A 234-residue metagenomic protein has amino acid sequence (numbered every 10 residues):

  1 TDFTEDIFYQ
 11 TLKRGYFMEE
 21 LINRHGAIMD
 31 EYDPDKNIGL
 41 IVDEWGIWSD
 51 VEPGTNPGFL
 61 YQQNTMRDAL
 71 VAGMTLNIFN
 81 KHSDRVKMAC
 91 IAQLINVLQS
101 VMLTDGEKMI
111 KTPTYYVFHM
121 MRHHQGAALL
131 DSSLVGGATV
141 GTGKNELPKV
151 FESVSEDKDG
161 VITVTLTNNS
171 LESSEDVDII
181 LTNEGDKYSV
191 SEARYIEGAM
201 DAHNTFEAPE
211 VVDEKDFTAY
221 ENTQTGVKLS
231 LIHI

Functional and structural regions predicted by a protein language model:
D2-N56: Glycoside hydrolase catalytic-domain groove-lining segments
A27-Y32, T75-F79, G106, G141 (+3 more regions): Generic recognition of flexible, low-complexity loop/linker segments
E31-D35, D84, E184-D186: Short helix-capping segments at alpha-helix termini
I38-F151: Aromatic/acidic polysaccharide-binding cleft in carbohydrate-active enzymes
V51-E52, S100, A128-D131, T163-T165 (+3 more regions): Extended hydrophobic-aromatic, low-complexity segments
E146-K187, A193: Carbohydrate-binding surface patches
G185-L229: Acidic, Ser/Thr/Pro-rich beta/coil linker or hinge segments at domain junctions
I232-I234: Conserved small/polar residues in nucleotide/adenosyl-binding loops
